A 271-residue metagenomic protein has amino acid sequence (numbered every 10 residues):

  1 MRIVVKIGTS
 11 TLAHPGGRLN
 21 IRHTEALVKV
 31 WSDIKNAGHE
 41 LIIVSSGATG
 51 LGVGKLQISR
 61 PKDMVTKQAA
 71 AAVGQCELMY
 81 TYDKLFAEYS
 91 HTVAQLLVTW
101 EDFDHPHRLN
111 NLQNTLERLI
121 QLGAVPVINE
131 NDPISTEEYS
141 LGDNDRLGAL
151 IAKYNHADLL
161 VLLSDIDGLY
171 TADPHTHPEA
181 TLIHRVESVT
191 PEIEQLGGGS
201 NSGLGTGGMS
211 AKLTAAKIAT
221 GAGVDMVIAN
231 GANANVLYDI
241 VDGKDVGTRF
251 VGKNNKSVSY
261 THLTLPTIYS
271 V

Functional and structural regions predicted by a protein language model:
M1-G221, D225, G231-A232: Nucleotide/pyrophosphate-binding catalytic subdomain
S10, E101, K253-N255, I268: Generic structural motif
L213, K217-Y260: Anionic-ligand-binding alpha/beta catalytic cores of soluble enzymes and soluble regulatory domains that recognize
H262-V271: Single conserved hydrophobic/aromatic residue that forms the stacking wall/gate of nucleotide- or nucleobase-binding
